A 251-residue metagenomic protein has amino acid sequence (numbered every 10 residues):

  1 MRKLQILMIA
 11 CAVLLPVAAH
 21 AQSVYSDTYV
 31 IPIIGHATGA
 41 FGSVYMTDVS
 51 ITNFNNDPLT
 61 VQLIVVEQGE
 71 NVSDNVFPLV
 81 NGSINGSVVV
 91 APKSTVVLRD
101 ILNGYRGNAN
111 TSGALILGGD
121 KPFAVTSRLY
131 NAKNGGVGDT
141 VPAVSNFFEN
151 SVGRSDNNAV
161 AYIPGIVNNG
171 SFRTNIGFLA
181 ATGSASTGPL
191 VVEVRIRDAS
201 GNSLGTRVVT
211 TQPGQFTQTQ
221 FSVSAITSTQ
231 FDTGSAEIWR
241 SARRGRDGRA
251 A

Functional and structural regions predicted by a protein language model:
M1, P16-A18: A composition/secondary-structure signal for short, hydrophobic, low-basic-content segments with alpha-helix propensity
M1-M8: Bacterial N-terminal signal peptides that target proteins for export
M8-P16: Bacterial N-terminal signal peptides
H20-A251: Gly/Pro-rich, tryptophan- and cysteine-flecked surface segments typical of secreted/extracellular proteins
